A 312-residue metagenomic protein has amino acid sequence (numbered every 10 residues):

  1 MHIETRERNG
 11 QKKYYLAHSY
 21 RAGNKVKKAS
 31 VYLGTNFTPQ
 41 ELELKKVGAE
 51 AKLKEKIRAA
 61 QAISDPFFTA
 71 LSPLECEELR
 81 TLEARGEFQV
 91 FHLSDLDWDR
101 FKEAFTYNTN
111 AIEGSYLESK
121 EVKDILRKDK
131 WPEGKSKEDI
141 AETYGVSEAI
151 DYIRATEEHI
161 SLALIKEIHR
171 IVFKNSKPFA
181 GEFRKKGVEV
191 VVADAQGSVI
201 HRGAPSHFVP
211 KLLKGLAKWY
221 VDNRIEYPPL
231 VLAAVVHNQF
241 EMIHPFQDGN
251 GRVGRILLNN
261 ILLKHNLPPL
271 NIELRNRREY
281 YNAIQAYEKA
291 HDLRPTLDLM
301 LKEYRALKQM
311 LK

Functional and structural regions predicted by a protein language model:
M1-D248, R252-K312: FIC/Doc superfamily catalytic core
